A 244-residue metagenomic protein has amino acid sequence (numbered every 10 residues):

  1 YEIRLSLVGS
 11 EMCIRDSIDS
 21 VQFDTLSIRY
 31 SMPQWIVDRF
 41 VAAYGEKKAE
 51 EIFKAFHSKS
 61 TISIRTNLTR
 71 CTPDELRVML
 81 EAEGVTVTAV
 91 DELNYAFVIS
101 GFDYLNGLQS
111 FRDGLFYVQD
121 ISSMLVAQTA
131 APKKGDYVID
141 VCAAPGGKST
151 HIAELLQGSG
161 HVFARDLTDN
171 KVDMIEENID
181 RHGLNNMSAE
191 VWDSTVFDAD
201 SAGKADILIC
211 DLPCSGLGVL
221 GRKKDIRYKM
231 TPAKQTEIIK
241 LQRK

Functional and structural regions predicted by a protein language model:
R4-S6, S10-K244: S-adenosylmethionine
